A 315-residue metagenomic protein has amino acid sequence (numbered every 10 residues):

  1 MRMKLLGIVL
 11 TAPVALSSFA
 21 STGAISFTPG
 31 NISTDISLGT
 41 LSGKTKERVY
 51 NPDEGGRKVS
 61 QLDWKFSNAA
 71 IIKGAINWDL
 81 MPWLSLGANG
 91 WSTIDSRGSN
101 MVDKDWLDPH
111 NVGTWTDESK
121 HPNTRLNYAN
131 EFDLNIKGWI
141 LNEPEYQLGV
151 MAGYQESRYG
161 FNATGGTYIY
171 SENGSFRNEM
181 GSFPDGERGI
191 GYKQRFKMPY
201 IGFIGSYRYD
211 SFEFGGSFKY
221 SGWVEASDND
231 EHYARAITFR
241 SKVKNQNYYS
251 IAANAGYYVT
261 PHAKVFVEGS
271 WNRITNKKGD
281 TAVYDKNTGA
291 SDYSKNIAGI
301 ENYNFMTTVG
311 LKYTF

Functional and structural regions predicted by a protein language model:
M1-A20: Gram-negative bacterial Sec-dependent N-terminal signal peptides
F19-S37: Outer-membrane beta-barrel biogenesis signature
I32-S42, A88-I94, V150-R158, G205 (+2 more regions): Transmembrane beta-barrel strands of outer-membrane/channel proteins
G43-A69, S92-F132, S157-F196, S221-A252 (+2 more regions): Extracellular/periplasm-exposed beta-strand and loop segments of Gram-negative cell-envelope proteins, dominated by
K73-N77, M81, S85-G87, T93: Post-signal peptide N-terminal segment of secreted/secretory-pathway proteins
G74-W78, F132-G138, A152-Y154, I201-Y207 (+4 more regions): Residues on the lipid-exposed face of transmembrane beta-strands in outer-membrane beta-barrel proteins
P82-A88, E143-Y146, S211-F214, H262-V265: Repeated loop/turn-to-beta-strand initiation elements of outer-membrane beta-barrel proteins
Q194-Y200, Y207-E213, Q246-Y248: Short gly/pro-enriched beta-turn/loop segments at secondary-structure junctions
